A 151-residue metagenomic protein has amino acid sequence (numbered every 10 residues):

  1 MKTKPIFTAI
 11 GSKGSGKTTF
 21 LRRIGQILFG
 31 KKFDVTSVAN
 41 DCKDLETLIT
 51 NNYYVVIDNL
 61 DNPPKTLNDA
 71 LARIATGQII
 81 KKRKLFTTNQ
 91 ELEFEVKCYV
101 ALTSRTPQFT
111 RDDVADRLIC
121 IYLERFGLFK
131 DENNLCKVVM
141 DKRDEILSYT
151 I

Functional and structural regions predicted by a protein language model:
M1-N51: P-loop NTPase catalytic core of nucleic-acid-dependent motor ATPases
I6, D61-N62, E91-L92: Conserved nucleotide-state-sensing and coupling region of NTP-binding domains
T8, Y54-V56, A101-L102: Structural motif
I24, D58, L71, A101 (+2 more regions): Conserved RecA-like P-loop NTPase ATPase core
F29, N68-L92, L123: Conserved catalytic/switch belt of AAA+ P-loop NTPases
L45-T50, K84-L102: AAA+/SF3 P-loop NTPase mechanochemical coupling elements
Y53-T76, P107-D116: Conserved AAA+/SF3 P-loop NTPase catalytic/coupling segment centered on the Walker-B
E93-C98, P107, D112-I151: Phosphate-sensing "switch" segment of ASCE/P-loop ATPases
